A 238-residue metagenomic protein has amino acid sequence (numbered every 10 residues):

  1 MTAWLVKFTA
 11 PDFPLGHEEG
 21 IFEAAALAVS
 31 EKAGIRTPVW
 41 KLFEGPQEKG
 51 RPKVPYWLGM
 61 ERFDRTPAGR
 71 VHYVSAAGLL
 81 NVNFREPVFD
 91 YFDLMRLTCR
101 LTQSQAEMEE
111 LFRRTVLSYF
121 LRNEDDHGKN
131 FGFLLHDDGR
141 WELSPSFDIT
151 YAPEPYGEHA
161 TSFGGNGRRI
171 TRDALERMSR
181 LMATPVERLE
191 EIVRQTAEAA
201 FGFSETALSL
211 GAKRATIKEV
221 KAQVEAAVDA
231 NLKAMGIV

Functional and structural regions predicted by a protein language model:
M1-F84: Conserved ATP-binding subdomain of kinase catalytic cores across diverse folds
E18-A33, E86-P155: Conserved kinase catalytic-core segment
P46, E190-G202: Small/polar glycine-rich anion-binding or flexible loop at a beta-alpha turn
S75-L97, H136-E190: Catalytic-core segments of enzymes that bind and process phosphorylated/nucleotide-bearing substrates
D137-W141, A200-T206: Short glycine/threonine-rich loop-to-helix capping motif typified by GTGT followed within a few residues by an Asp-Pro
W141-L143, T161, L208-V238: Regulatory N- and C-terminal appendages and interdomain linkers associated with kinase/kinase-like NTP transferase
T184-V193, R214-V220: Short, surface-exposed acidic
